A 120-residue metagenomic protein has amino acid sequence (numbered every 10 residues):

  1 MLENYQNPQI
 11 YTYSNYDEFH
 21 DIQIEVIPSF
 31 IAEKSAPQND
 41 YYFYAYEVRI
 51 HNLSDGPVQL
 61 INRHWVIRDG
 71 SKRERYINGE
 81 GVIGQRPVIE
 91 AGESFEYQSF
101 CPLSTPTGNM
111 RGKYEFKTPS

Functional and structural regions predicted by a protein language model:
M1-F43, D55-Q59, R68-S120: Membrane engagement elements in two modes
I50-S54: Asparagine-centered strand-capping/turn motif at beta-strand->loop junctions
R63-W65: Hydrophobic beta-strand segments
